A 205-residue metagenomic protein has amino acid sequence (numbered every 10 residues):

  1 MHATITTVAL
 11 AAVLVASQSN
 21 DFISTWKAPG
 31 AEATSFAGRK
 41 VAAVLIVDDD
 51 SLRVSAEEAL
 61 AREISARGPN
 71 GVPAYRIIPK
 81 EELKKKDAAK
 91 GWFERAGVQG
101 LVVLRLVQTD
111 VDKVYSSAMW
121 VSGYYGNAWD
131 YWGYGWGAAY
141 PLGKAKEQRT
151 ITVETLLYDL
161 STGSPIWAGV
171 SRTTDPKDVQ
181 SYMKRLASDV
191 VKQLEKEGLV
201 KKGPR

Functional and structural regions predicted by a protein language model:
H2-A9: Sec-dependent signal peptide recognition, specifically the positively charged N-region followed immediately by
A12-V15: Hydrophobic core
S17-K40, D48-S51, Y140-R205: C-terminal/domain-edge helix-coil "capping" segments
R39-K40, V44-V114: N-terminal segment of the mature soluble domain
L60, A89-K90, W120-V121, Y182-L186: Short, charged/polar low-complexity linear motifs in solvent-exposed/disordered segments
A66-N70, A96-Q99, G126-Y131, V179-M183 (+1 more regions): Glycine-rich loops and low-complexity Gly/Arg-rich segments that provide flexible linkers or classic glycine-based
V72-I78, L104, G133-G137, R185-D189 (+1 more regions): Short C-terminal domain-edge/linker segments immediately following a structured domain
K85-L157: Surface-exposed short loop/turn segments
